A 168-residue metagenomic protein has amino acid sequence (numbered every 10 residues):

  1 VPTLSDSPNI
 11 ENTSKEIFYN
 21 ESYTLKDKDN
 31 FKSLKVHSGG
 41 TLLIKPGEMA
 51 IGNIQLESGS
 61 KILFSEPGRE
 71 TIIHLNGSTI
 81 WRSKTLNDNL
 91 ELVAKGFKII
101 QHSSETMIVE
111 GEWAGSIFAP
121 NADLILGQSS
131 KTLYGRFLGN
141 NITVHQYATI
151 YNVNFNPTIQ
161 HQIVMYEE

Functional and structural regions predicted by a protein language model:
V1-I10, Q162-E168: Boundary/junction segments of secreted and surface-exposed precursor proteins
L4-S5, N9-N12, F18, T24: Hydrophobic alpha-helical segments and helix pairs
E16-P157, E168: Long, polar low-complexity repeats
